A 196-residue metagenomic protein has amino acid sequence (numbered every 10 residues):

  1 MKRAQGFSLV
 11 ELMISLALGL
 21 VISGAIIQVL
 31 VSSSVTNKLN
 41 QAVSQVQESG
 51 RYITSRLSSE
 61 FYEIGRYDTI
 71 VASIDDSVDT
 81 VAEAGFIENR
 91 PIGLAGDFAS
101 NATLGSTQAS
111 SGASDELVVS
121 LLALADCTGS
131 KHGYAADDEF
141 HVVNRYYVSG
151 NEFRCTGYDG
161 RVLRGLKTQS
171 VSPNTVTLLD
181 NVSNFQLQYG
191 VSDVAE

Functional and structural regions predicted by a protein language model:
K2-R66: Aliphatic-rich helix starts adjacent to a transmembrane/signal segment
V43, I53-E196: N-terminal pilin/flagellin-like segments and related low-complexity appendage regions
